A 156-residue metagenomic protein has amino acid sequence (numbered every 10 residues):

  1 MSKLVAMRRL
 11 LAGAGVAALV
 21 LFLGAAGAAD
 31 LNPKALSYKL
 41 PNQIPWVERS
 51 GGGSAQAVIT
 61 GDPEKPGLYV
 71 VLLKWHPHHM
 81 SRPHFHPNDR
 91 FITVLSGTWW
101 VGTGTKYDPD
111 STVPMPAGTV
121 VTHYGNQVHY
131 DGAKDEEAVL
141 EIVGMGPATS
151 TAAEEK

Functional and structural regions predicted by a protein language model:
S2-G15: Bacterial N-terminal signal peptides that target proteins for export
G13-G24: Bacterial N-terminal signal peptides
G27-Y69, E155-K156: A short, N-terminal "cap"/entry segment at the start of jelly-roll beta-barrel domains of the cupin/DSBH fold
Y69-H86, Y124-G125: Conserved short histidine dyad/triad with adjacent acidic residue
H76-H79, H86-K106: Glycine- and acidic-residue-biased ligand/ion/polar-headgroup-sensing regions
S81-P83, V101-G102, H123, V128-K134: Short beta-strand His + acidic residue motifs that chelate non-heme Fe in jelly-roll/DSBH and cupin folds
T105-N126: Short acidic-glycine-tyrosine-enriched beta hairpin
P116, G125-A148: Ligand-binding loop in jelly-roll beta-barrel domains
